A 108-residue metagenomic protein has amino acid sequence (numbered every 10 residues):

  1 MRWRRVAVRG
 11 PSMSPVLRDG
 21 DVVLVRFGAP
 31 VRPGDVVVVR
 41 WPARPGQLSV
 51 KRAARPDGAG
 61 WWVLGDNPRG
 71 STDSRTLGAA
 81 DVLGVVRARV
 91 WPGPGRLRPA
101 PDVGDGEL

Functional and structural regions predicted by a protein language model:
M1-L108: Extended hydrophobic leader/signal-anchor segments used for secretion and membrane insertion
